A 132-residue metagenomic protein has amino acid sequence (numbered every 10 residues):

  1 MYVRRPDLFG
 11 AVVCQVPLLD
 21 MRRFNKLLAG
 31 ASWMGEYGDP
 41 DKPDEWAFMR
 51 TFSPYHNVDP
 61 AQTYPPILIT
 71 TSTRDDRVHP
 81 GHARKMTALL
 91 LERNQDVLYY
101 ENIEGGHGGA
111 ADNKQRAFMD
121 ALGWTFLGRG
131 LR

Functional and structural regions predicted by a protein language model:
M1-R132: Active-site-proximal cap/loop segments of hydrolase catalytic domains
